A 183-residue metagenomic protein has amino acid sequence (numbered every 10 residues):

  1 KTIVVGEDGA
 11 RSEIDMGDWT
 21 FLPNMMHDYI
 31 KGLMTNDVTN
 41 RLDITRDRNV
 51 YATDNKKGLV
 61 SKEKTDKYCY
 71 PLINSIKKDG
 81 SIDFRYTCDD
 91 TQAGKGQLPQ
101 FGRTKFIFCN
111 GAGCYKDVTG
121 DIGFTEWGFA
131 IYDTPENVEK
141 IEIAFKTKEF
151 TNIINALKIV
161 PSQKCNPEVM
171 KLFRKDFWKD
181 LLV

Functional and structural regions predicted by a protein language model:
K1-V183: C-terminal substrate-recognition regions of SAM-dependent nucleic acid methyltransferases
